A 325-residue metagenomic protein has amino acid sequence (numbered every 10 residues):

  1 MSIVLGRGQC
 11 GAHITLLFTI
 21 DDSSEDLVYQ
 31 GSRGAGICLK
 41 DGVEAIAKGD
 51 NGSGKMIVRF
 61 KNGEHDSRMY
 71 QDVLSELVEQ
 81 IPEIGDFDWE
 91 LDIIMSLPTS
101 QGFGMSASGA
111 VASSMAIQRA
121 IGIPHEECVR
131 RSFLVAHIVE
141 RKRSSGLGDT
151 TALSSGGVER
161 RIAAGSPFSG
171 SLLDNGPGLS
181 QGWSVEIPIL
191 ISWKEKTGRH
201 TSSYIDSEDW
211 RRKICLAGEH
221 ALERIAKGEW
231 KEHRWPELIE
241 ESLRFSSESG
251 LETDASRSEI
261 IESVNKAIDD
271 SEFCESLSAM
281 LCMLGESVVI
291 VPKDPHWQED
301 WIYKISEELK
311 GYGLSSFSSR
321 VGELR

Functional and structural regions predicted by a protein language model:
M1-T99, H125, E323-R325: ATP-binding N-lobe of GHMP and related small-molecule kinases
I14-T19, V43-K48, D149-L153, G157-R161 (+1 more regions): Short beta-strand scaffold segments in enzyme catalytic cores
G49, K194, I290-D294: Short beta-strand-to-loop capping motifs
F103-E126: DPxDG-like acidic metal-binding loop motif
V129-P177: Alpha/beta catalytic cores of group-transfer enzymes, especially the acyltransferase/condensing modules of polyketide
G178-E241, F245-S246: Acyltransferase
W230-R325: Glycine-rich, charge-dense phosphate/pyrophosphate-binding loop(s) and the adjacent flexible "lid"/catalytic subdomain
